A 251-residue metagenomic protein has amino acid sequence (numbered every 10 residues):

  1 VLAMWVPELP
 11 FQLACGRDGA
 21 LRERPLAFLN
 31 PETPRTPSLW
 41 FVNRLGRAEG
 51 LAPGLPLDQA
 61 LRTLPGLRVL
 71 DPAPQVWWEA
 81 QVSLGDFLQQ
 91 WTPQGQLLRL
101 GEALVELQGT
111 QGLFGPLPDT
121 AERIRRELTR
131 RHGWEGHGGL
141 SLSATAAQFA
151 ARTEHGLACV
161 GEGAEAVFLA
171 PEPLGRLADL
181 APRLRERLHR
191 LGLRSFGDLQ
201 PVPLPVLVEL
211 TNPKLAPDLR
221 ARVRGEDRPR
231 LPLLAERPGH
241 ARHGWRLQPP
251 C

Functional and structural regions predicted by a protein language model:
V1-A3, A48, P65-G66, L184-C251: DNA-contacting surface of Y-family translesion DNA polymerases
V1-L104, G109-Q111, L117-P118, E122-R126 (+2 more regions): Residues that scaffold, gate, or flank divalent-cation-dependent active/transport sites
Q12-A14, G115, F149, L188 (+1 more regions): Short helix/loop capping segments that flank catalytic or ligand/cofactor-binding pockets
L107-G109, L140-L142, R176, G192 (+1 more regions): Short, structured patches in soluble enzyme cores that scaffold and shape functional sites
P116-G175: Long, highly charged, low-complexity intrinsically disordered interaction regions that mediate electrostatic DNA/RNA
